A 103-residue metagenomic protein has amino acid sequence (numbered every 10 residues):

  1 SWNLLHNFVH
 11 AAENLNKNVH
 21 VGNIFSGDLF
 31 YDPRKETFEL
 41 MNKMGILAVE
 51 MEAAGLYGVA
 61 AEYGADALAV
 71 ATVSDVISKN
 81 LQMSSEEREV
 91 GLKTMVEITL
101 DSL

Functional and structural regions predicted by a protein language model:
S1-L103: Glycine-rich phosphate- or other oxyanion-binding loops that anchor nucleotides, phosphorylated ligands
